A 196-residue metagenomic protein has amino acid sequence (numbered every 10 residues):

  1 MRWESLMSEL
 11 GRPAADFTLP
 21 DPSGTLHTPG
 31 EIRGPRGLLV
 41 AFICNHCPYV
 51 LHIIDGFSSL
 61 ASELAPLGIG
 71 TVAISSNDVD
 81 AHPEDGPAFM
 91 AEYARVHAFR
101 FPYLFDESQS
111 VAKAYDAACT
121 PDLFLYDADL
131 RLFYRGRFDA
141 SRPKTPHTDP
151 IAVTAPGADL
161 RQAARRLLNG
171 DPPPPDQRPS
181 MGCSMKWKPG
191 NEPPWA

Functional and structural regions predicted by a protein language model:
M1-L168, P174-D176, N191-W195: Chalcogenol-based redox active-site neighborhoods
P172-S184: Short, flexible loop/turn segments with low-complexity composition
